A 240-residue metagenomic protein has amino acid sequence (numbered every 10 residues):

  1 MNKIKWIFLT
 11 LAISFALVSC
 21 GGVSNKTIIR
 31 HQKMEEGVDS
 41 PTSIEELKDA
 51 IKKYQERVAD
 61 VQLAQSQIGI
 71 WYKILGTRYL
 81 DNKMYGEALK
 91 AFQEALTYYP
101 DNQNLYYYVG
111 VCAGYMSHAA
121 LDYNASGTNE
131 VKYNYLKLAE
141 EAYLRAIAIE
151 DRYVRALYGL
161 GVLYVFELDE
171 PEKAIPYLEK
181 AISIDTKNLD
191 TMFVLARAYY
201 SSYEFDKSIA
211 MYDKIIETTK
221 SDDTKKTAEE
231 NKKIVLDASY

Functional and structural regions predicted by a protein language model:
S19-R78, N82: N-terminal leader/linker segments that initiate helical-solenoid repeat arrays
K48-Q55, N82-A91, H118-L144, L168-K180 (+1 more regions): Structural signature of tandem alpha-helical TPR/SEL1-like repeats, specifically the intra-repeat loop/turn
D60, S201-Y240: Terminal, low-structured helical/coil segments at or just beyond the last alpha-helical repeat
V61, A95, R145-A146, K180-A181 (+1 more regions): Canonical positions in the second alpha-helix
G69, Q103-N104, V154-R155, L189-D190 (+1 more regions): Helix-start (N-cap) detector for alpha-helical repeat units in TPR-like alpha-solenoids, especially tetratricopeptide
I74, Y108, G159, V194 (+1 more regions): Canonical tetratricopeptide repeat
